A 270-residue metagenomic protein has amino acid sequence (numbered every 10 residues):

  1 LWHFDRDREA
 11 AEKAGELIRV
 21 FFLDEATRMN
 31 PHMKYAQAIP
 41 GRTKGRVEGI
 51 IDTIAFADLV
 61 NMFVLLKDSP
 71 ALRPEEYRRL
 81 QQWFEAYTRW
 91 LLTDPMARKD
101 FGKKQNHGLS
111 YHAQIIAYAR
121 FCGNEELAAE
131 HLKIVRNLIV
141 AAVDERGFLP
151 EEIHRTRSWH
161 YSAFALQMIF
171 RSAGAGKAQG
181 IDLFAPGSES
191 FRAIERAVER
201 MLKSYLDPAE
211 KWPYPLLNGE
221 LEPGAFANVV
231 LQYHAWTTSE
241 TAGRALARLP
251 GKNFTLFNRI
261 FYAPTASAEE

Functional and structural regions predicted by a protein language model:
L1-G180, F191: Aromatic-lined, polymer-binding surfaces characteristic of secreted/periplasmic polysaccharide-degrading enzymes
A175, Q179, R196-R200, K211-E270: Terminal, non-catalytic domain-edge segments
P186-M201: Short secondary-structure subsegments characteristic of cysteine-rich extracellular domains
L206: Acidic, mature catalytic/reactive cores of soluble proteins
